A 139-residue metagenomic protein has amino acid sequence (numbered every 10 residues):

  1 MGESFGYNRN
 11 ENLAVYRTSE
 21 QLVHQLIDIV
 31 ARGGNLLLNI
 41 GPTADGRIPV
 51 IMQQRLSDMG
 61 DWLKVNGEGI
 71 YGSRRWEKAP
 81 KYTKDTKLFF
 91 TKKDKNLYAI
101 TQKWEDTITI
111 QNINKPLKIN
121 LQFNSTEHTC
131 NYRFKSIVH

Functional and structural regions predicted by a protein language model:
M1-H139: Mature catalytic domains of secreted/periplasmic carbohydrate-active enzymes
